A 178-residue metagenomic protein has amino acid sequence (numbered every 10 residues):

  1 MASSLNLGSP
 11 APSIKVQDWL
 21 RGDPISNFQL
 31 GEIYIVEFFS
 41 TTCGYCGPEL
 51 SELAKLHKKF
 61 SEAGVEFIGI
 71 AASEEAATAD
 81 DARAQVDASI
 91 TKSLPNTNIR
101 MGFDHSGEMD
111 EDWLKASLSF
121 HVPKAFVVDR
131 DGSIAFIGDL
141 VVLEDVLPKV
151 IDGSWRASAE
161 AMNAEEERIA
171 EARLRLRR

Functional and structural regions predicted by a protein language model:
M1-Q17, S133, L176-R178: N-terminal targeting signals for export/organelle localization
L7, F28-Q29, F60-E62, L94-P95 (+1 more regions): Extracellular/periplasmic catalytic domains that process cell-envelope and extracellular macromolecules
S13-Y34, H57-F60: A short beta-strand-turn-helix
V36, E66-I70: Rossmann-like NAD(H)/NADP(H) cofactor-binding core
E37-F38, F103: Short hydrophobic beta-strand elements that form part of the catalytic alpha/beta core underpinning NDP-sugar/donor
F38-K59, A72-T78: Conserved redox-active cysteine motifs that mediate thiol-disulfide chemistry, especially di-cysteine Cys-X(1-2)-Cys
I68, A84-V122, F126: Short, internal strand/loop/helix patches that form the active-site neighborhood or redox-interaction surface
H121-R178: Thiol-/selenol-based redox modules, centered on thioredoxin-like and closely related oxidoreductase domains
